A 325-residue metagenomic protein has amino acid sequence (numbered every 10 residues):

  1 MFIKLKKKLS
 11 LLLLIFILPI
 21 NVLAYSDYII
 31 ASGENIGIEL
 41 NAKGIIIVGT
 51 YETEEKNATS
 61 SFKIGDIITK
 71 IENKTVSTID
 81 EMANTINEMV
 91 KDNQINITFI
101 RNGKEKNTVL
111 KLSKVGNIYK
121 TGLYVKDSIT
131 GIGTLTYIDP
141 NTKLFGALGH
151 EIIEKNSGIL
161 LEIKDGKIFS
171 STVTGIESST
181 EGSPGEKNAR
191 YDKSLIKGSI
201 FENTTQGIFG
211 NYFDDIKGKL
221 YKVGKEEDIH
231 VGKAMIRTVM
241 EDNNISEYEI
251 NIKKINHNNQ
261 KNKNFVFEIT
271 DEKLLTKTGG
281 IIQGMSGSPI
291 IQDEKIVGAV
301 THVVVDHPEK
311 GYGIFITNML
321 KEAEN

Functional and structural regions predicted by a protein language model:
F2-A24: Sec-dependent N-terminal signal peptides of Gram-positive bacterial secreted proteins and lipoproteins
S32-I64: PDZ/PDZ-like groove recognition
E55-I67, E88-V90, G280-G284, P289: A short glycine-leucine-enriched loop at secondary-structure breakpoints that most characteristically corresponds
T59-D80, I290-D293, V297-G298: Conserved PDZ fold ligand-binding element
K63, A83-G122: PDZ-domain C-terminal substructure recognizer with occasional recognition of PDZ-binding tails
E72, D80, L110-K111, G149-H150 (+1 more regions): Short clusters of small/polar residues that mark proteolytic maturation junctions
K74-T85, I245-Y248, D306-K310: Short, Lys/Arg- and Gly-enriched loop/turn segments at beta-strand edges
K114-G279, Q283, Q292-D293, T301 (+1 more regions): Serine endopeptidase catalytic core focused on the charge-relay Asp
